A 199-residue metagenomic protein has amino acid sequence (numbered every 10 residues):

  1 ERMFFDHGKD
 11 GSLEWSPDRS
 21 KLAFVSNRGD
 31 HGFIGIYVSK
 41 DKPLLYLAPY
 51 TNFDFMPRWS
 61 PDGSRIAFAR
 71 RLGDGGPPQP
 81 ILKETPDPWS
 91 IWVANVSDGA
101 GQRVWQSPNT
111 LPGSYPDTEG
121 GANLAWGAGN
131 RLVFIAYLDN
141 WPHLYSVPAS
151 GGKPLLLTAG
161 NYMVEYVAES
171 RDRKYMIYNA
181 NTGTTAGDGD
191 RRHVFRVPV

Functional and structural regions predicted by a protein language model:
E1-G11, V25-I36, D41, A48-F55 (+5 more regions): A flexible loop/linker signature enriched in serine peptidases of the S9 family
P17-D18, P61-D62, G127-G129, R171-D172: Residue-level detector of Asp-centered blade-edge/turn motifs that repeat once per structural unit in beta-propeller
R19-L22, G63-I66, L132-V133, M176: Hydrophobic beta-strand positions that form the internal "hydrophobic ladder" of WD40/Gbeta-like beta-propeller blades
K40-P43, D98-A100, G151-K153, V199: Short coil turn/linker residues within repeat-based beta-strand modules
P86, A125-A128, S170-D172, G187-G189: A structural signal for short secondary-structure junctions
P116-N130: Signature of short aromatic-glycine-proline-rich micro-motifs recurring in repeat-based ectodomains
